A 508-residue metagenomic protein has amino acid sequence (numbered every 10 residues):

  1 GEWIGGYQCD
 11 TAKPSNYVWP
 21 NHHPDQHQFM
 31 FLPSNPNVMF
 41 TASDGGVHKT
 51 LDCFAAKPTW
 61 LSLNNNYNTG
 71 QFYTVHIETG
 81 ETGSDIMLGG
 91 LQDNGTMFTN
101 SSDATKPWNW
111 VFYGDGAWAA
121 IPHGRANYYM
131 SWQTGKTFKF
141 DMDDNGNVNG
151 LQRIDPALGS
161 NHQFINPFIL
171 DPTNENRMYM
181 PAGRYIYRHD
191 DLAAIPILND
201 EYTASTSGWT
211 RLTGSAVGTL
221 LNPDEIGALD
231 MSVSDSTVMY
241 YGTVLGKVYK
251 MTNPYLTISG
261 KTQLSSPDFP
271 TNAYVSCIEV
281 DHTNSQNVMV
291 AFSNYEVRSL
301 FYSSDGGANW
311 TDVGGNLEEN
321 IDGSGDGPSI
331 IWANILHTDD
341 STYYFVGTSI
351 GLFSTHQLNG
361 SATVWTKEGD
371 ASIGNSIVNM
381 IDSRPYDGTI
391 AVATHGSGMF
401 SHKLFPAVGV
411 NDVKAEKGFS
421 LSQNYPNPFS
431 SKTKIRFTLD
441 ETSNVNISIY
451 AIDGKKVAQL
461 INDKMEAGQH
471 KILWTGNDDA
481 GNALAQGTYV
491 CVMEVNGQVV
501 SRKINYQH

Functional and structural regions predicted by a protein language model:
G1-P406: Beta-propeller blade termini and top-face loops
N149, V457-A458, L484, V500: Generic structural signal for well-ordered beta-strand positions
N176, L300, N446-S448, W474 (+1 more regions): Generic short beta-strand
N411-Y425, F429-A451, Q459, K471-T475 (+1 more regions): Glycine-centered coil/turn sites that cap beta-strands in beta-rich domains
T442-N444, A467-Q469, Q486-T488: Extracellular Ig-like/FN3 beta-sandwich strand-entry sites
L460-K464: Beta-strand-rich interaction surfaces with strong enrichment in secreted/lumenal proteins
L473, N482-H508: C-terminal tail/sorting-segment detector
